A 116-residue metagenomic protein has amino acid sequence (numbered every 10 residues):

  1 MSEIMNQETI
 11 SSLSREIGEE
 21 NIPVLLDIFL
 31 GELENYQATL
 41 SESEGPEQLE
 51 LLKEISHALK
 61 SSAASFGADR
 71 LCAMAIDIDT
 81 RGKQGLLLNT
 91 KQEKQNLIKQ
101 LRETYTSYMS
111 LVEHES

Functional and structural regions predicted by a protein language model:
M1-E3: Hydrophobic membrane-targeting segments
M5, S61, E93: Short acidic-hydrophobic sequence patches enriched in Asp/Glu that either
E8-I55, K91-V112: Long, amphipathic alpha-helical coiled-coil segments characteristic of histidine-phosphotransfer scaffolds
E32-L88: Extended, amphipathic alpha-helices with heptad-repeat/coiled-coil or helix-bundle character that serve as
